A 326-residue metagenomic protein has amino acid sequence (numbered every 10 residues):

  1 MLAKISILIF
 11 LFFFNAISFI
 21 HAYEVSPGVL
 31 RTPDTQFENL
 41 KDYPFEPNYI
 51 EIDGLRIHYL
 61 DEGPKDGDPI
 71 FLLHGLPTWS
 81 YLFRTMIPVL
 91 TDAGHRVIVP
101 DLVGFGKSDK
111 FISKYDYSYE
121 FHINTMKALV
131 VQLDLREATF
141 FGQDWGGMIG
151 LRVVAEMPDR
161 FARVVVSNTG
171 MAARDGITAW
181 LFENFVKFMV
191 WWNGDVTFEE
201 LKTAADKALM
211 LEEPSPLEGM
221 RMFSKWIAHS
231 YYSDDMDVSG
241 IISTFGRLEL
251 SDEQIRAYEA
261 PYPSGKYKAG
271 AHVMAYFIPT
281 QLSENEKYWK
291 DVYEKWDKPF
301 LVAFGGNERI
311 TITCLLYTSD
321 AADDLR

Functional and structural regions predicted by a protein language model:
I17-D68, D92-H95, L135-R136: Alpha/beta-hydrolase fold catalytic core
D53, L60, L102-G142, A172-N184: Active-site loop/oxyanion-hole signature of alpha/beta-hydrolase fold enzymes
E62-K107: Conserved HGGG/HGGXW glycine-rich cap/lid loop of the alpha/beta-hydrolase fold
R136-T178: Conserved hydrolase catalytic core segment
V166-H229: Flexible "cap/lid" loop of the alpha/beta hydrolase fold
D237-L250, A257-Y262, A275-T280: Helix-loop "lid/cap" segments that line or gate small-molecule binding pockets
E249, K266-L316: Conserved serine/cysteine hydrolase catalytic core
Y317-R326: Single conserved hydrophobic/aromatic residue that forms the stacking wall/gate of nucleotide- or nucleobase-binding
